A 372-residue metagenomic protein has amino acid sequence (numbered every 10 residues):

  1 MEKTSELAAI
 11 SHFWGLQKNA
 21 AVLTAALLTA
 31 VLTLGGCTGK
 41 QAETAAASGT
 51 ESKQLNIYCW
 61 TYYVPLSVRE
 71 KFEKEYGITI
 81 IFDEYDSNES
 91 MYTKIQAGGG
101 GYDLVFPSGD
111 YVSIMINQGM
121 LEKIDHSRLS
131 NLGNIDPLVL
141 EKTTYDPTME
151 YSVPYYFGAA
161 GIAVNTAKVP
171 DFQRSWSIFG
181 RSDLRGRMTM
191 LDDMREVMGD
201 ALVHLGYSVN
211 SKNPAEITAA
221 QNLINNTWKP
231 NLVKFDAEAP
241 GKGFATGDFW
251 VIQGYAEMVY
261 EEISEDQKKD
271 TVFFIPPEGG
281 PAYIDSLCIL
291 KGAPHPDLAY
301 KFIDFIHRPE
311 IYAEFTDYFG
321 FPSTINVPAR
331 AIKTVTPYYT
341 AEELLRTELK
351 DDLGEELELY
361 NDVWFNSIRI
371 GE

Functional and structural regions predicted by a protein language model:
M1-Q54, G371-E372: Short, low-complexity disordered leader/linker segments with a strong preference for bacterial N-terminal type II
E43-I114, K242: Early extracytoplasmic/lumenal segment of secretory-pathway proteins
P65, G101-N231, D236-A245: Extracytoplasmic ligand-binding site segments that recognize negatively charged/polar headgroups
Y102-L104, W250-Q253: Short, Asp-centered acidic motifs that coordinate Mg2+ and/or phosphate in catalytic or ligand-binding sites
Y111-I114, V251-K269: A ligand-binding cleft/hinge motif common to bilobed small-molecule-binding domains
I217-T227, Q267-K291: Periplasmic-binding protein-like
P281, D285, L290-L345: Mature extracytoplasmic/periplasmic domains
I332-E372: Extracellular/periplasmic bilobal clamshell ligand-binding domains
